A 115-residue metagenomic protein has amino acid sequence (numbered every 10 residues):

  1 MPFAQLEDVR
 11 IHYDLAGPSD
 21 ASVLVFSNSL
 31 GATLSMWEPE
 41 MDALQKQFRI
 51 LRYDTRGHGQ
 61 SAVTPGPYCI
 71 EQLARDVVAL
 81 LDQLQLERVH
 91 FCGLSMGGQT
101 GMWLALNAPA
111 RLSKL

Functional and structural regions predicted by a protein language model:
M1-R10: N-terminal cap/lid segment of alpha/beta-hydrolase-fold proteins
L6, S29, G57, W103 (+1 more regions): Charged/polar positions on well-ordered alpha helices
V9-V63: Conserved HGGG/HGGXW glycine-rich cap/lid loop of the alpha/beta-hydrolase fold
M41-Q45, L51-C92, M96: Active-site loop/oxyanion-hole signature of alpha/beta-hydrolase fold enzymes
E87-L115: Conserved hydrolase catalytic core segment
